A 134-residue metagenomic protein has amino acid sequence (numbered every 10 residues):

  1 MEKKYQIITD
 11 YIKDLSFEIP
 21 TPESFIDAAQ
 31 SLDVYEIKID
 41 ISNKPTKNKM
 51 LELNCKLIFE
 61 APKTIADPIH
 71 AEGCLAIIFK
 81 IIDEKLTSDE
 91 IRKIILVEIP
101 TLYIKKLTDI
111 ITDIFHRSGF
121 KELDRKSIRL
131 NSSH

Functional and structural regions predicted by a protein language model:
M1-R129: N-terminal intrinsically disordered, cationic/polar leader segments that include organellar targeting peptides
L130-H134: Positively charged, low-complexity/disordered segments
